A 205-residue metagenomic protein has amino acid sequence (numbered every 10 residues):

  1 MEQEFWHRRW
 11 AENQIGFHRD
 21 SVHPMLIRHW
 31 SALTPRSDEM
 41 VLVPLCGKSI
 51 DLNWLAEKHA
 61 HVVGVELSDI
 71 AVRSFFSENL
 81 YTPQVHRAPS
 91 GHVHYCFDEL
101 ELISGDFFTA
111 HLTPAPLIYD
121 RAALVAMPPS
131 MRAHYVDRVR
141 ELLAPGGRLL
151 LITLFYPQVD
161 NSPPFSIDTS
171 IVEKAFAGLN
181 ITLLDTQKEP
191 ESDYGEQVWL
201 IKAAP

Functional and structural regions predicted by a protein language model:
M1-D38, K48-D51, H61-H111, V136-R138 (+1 more regions): Class I (Rossmann-like) S-adenosyl-L-methionine-dependent methyltransferase catalytic domain, capturing the SAM-binding
L42-S49, L55, A123: Class I SAM-dependent methyltransferase "Motif I" SAM/SAH-binding loop
V43-P44, R132, F165: Charged, low-complexity surface patches
K58: Conserved dinucleotide-binding and phosphotransfer motif residues
H111-I118: A short acidic, Gly/Pro-enriched loop at the edge of an enzyme's catalytic core that lines a small-molecule cofactor
A115, S130, L179-N180: Short amphipathic alpha-helical interaction elements located at domain edges and within/adjacent to intrinsically
Y119-A122, P128: Hydrophobic, aromatic-enriched interface-forming segments
A126-R138: A short, conserved alpha-helix within the catalytic core of class I
